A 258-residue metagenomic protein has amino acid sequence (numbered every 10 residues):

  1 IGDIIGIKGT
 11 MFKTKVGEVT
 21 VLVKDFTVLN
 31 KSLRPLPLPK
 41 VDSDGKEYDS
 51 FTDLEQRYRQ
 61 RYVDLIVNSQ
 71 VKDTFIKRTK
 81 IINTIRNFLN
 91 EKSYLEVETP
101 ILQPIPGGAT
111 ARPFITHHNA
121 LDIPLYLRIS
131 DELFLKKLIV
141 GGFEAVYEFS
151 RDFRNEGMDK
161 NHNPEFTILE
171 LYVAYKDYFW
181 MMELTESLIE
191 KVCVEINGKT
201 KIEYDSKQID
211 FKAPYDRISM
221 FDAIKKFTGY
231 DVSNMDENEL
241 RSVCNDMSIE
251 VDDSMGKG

Functional and structural regions predicted by a protein language model:
I1-G258: Class II aminoacyl-tRNA synthetase catalytic cores and aaRS-like
